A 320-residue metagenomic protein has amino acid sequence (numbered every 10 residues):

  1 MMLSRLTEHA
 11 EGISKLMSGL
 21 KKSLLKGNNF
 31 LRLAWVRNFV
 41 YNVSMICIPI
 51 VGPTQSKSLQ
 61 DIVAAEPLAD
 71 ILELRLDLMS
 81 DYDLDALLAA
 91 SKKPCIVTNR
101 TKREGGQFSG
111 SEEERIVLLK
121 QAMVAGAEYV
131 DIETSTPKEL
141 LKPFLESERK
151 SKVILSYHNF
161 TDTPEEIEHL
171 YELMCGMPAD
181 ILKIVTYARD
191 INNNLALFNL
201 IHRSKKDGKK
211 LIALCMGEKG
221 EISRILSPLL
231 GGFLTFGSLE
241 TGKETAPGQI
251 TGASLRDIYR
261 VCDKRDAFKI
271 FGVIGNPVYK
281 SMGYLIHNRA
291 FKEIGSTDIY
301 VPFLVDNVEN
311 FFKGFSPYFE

Functional and structural regions predicted by a protein language model:
M1-M2, M17: Methionine residue identity
K21-S23, N28, N38: Polybasic, lysine-rich low-complexity intrinsically disordered segments
R32-L33, N38-Y41: Short, positively charged and aromatic/hydrophobic N-terminal segments
I46-L59, A65, A69-E148, I154 (+1 more regions): Active-site beta->alpha loop and helix N-cap motifs at the rims of alpha/beta catalytic domains
T136-A267: Catalytic alpha/beta core domains of metabolic enzymes, predominantly
F233-T235, G252-E320: N-terminal ligand-binding/catalytic initiation module
